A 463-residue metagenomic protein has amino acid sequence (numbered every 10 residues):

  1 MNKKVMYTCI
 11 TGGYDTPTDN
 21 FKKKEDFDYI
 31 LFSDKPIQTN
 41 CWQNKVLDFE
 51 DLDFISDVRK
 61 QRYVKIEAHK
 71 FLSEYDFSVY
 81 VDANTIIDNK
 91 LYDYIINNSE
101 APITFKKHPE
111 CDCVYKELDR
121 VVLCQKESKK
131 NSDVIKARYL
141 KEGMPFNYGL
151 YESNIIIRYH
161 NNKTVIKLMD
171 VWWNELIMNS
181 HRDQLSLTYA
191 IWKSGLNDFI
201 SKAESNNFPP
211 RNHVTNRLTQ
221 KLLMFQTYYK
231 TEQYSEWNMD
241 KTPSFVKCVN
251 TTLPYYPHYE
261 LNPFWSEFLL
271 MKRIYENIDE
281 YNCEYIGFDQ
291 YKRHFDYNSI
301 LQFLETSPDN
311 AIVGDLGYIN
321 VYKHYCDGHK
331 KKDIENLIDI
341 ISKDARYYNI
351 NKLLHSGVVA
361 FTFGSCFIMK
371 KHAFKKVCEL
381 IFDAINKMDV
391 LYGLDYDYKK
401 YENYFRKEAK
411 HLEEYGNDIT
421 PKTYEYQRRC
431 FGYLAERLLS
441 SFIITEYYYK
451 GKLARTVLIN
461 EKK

Functional and structural regions predicted by a protein language model:
M1-N20, T219-E236: N-proximal low-complexity "stem/linker" segments adjacent to membrane-targeting elements
M6-T8, L31, Y80, M224-Q226 (+1 more regions): Structural beta-sheet core signal
M6-Y7, G13-P17, F21-K23, W42 (+3 more regions): Catalytic phosphate/metal-binding cores of nucleic-acid and nucleotide-processing enzymes, i.e., regions that mediate
I10, S33-K35, K107: Short, structured patches in soluble enzyme cores that scaffold and shape functional sites
D19, I30, S73-F77: Generic alpha-helical hydrophobic packing signal
K23-D48, D240-T252: Acidic donor-binding segment of Leloir-type glycosyltransferases
L52-I66, F71-F77, I87-S180, Q184 (+3 more regions): ER/Golgi luminal nucleotide-sugar-dependent glycosyltransferases, focusing on the catalytic module
